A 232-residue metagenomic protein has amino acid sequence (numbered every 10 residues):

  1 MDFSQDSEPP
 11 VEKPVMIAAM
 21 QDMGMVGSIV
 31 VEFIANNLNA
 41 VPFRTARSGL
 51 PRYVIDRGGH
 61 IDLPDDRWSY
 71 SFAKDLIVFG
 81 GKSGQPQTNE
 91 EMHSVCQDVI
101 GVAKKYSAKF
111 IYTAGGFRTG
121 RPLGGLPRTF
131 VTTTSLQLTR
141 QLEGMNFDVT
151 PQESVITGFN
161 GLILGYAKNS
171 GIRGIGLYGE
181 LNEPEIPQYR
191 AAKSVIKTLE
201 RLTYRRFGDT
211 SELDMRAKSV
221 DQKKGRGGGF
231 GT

Functional and structural regions predicted by a protein language model:
M1-S83: N-terminal short beta-loop-beta anion/metal-coordinating cradle
E32-N36, C96-Q97, A192-V195: Short, solvent-exposed amphipathic alpha-helical segments in soluble enzyme and RNA/protein-processing domains
V41, D98-I111, K168-R173, R201-F207: Secondary-structure boundary elements
R44-R52, T113-A114, T210-D214: A generic structural motif
I77-F79, Y112, R173-Y178: Hydrophobic/aromatic beta-strand patches that form the interior of the parallel beta-sheet core in alpha/beta enzyme
P86-Q87, E91-Q137: Internal, conserved structured core segments that host functional sites
T119-T198, F230: Catalytic cores of processing enzymes, dominated by hydrolases/peptidases, characterized by acidic/His-rich
P184-T232: A conserved C-terminal secondary-structure "cap"
